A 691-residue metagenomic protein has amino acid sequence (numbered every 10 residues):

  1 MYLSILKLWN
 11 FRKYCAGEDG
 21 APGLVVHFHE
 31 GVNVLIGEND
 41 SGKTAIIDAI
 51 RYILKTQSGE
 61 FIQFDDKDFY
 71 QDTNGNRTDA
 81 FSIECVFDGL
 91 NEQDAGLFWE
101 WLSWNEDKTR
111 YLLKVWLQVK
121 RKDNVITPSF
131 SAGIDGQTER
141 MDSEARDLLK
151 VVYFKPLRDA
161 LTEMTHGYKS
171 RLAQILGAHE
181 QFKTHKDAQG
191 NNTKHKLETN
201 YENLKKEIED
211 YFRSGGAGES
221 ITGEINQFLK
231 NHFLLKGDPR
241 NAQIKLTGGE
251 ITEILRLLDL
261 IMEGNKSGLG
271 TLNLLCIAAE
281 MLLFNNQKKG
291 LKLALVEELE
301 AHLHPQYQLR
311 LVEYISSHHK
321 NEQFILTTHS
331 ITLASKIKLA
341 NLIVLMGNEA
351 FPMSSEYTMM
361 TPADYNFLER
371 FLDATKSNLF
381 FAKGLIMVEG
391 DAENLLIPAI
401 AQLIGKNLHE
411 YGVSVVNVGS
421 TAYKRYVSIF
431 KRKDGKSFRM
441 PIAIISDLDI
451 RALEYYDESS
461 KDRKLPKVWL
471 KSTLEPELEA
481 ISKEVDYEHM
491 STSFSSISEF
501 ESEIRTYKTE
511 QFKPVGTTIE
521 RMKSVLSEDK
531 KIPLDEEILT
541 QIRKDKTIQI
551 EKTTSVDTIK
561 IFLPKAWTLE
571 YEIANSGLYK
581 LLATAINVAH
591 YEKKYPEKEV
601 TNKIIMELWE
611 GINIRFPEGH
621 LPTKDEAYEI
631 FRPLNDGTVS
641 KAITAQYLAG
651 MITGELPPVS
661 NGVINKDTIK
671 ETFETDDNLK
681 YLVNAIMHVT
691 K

Functional and structural regions predicted by a protein language model:
M1-K55, E253-S377, L385, N394-P398 (+2 more regions): Switch/communication elements of ASCE P-loop NTPase nucleotide-binding domains
H27-F28, E38, N74-D79, D107-R110 (+8 more regions): Conserved catalytic network of the ASCE P-loop NTPase/AAA+ motor domain
I47-T109: Conserved P-loop NTP-binding catalytic core
T78-I83, Y111-V115, D147-V151, L291 (+5 more regions): Short glycine-/polar-rich loops that comprise or flank the Walker A/P-loop and associated switch/sensor motifs
E92-G96, V125-F130, A160-T165, L333-K336 (+4 more regions): Switch/connector loops and helix/strand junctions flanking conserved nucleotide-binding motifs in nucleotide-processing
R140-N226, K464-S493, F500-E501, I573-K598: Coupling/switch segment of ABC-type P-loop NTPase heads
E163-G167, I175-L293: Extended helical coiled-coil dimerization/tether regions that scaffold and oligomerize large DNA-maintenance assemblies
G347-K691: Acidic, divalent-metal-binding catalytic cores of TOPRIM and closely related two-metal-ion phosphodiester/pyrophosphate
